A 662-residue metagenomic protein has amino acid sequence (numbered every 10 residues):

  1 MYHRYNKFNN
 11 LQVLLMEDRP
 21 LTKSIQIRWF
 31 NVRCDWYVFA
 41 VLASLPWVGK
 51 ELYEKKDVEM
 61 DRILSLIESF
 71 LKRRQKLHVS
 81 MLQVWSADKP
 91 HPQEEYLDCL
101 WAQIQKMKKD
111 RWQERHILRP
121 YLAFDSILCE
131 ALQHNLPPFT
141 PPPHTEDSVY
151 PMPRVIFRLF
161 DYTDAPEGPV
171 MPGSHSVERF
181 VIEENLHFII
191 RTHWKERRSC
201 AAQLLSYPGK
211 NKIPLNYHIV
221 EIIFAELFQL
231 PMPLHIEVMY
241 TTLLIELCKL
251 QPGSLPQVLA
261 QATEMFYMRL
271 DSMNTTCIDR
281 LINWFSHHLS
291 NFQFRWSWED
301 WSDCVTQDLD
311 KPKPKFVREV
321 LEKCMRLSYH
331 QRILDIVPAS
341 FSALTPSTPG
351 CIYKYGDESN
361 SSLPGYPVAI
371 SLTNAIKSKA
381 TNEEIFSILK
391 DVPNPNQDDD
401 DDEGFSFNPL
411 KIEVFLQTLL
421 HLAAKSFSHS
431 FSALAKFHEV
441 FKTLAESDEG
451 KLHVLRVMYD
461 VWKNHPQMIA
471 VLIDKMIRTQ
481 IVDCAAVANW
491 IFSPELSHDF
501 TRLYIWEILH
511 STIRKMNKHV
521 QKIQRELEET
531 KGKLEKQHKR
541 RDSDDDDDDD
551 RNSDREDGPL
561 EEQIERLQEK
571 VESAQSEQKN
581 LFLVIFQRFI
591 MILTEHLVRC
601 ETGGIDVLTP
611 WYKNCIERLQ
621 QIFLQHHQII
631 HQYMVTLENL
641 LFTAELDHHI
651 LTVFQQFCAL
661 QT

Functional and structural regions predicted by a protein language model:
M1-T662: Eukaryotic alpha-helical solenoid repeat scaffolds
